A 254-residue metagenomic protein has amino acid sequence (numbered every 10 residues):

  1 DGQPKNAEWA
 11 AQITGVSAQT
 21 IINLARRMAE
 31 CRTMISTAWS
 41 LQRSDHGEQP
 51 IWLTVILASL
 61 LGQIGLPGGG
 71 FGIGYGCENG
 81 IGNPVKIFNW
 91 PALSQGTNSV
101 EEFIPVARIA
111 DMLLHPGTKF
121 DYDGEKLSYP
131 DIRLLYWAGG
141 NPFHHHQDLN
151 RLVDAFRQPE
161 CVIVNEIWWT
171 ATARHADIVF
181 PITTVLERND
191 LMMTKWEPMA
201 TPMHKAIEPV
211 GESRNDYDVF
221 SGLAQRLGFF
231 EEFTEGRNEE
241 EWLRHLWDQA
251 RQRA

Functional and structural regions predicted by a protein language model:
D1-E30: Long, well-ordered, tryptophan-enriched scaffold segments
P4-E8, S36-L41, M199-E208: Flexible glycine/proline-enriched surface loops and loop-helix/loop-strand junctions
A10-I13, A38-H46, C77-E78, G140-P142: Conserved short loop/turn motifs at secondary-structure junctions
I21-I22, I35-S36, Q63-I73, V164-N165 (+3 more regions): Acidic/polar loop patches that form or flank catalytic/metal-binding clefts of enzymes that bind anionic ligands
S59-R174, T184-L191: Extended redox/cofactor-interaction regions of prokaryotic respiratory oxidoreductases
I81-K86, R244-A254: Long, low-complexity segments enriched in small/aliphatic residues
E160-C161, I167, P202-G228: Phosphate/diphosphate-binding loops
T170, R174-H175, T183-A206, E212: Catalytic or ion-translocation cores adjacent to nucleophile or general acid/base/metal-coordination motifs in diverse
